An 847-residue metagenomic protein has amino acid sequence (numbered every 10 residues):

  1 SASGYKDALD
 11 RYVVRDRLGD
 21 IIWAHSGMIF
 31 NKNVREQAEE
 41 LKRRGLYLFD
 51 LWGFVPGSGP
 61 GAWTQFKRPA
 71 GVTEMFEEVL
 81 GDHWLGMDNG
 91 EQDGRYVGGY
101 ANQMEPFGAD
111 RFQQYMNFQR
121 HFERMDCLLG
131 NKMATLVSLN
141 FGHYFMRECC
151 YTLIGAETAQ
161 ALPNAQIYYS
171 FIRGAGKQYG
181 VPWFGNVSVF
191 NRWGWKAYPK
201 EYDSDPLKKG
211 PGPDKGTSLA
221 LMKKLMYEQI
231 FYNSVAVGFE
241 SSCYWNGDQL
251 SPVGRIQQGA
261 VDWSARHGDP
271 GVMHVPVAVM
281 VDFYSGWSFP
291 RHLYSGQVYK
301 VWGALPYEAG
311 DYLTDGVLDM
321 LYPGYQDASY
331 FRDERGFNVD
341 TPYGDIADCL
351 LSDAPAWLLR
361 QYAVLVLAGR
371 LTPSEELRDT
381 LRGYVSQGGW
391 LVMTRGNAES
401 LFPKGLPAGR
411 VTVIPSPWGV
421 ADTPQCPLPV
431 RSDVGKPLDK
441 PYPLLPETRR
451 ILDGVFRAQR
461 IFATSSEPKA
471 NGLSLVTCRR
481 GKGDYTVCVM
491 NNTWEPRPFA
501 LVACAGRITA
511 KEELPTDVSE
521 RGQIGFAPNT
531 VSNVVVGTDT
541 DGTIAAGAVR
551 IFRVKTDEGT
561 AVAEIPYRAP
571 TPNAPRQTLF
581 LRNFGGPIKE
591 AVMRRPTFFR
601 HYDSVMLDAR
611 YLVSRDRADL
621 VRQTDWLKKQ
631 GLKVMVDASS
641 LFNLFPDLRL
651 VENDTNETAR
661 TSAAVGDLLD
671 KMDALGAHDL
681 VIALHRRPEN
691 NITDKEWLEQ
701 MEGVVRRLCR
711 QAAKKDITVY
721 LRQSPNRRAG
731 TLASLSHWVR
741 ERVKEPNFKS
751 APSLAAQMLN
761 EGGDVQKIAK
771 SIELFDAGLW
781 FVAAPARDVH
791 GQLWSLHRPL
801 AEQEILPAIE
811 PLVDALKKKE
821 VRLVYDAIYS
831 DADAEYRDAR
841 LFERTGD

Functional and structural regions predicted by a protein language model:
S1, R255-Y362: Aromatic-Pro/Gly-enriched surface loop or interdomain linker that acts as a lid/target-recognition segment
S1-L51, K223-A236, F584-Y611, L668-H678 (+1 more regions): Catalytic domains of carbohydrate-active enzymes, especially glycoside hydrolases
S1-N117, L139-A161, V187-P199, D205 (+2 more regions): Aromatic-lined carbohydrate-binding surfaces of glycoside hydrolases
K6-D10, D16, N31-R35, E39-K42 (+4 more regions): Helical hinge/lid and interdomain linker segments adjacent to catalytic or ligand-binding clefts that mediate domain
A38-W63, R600-Q700, A756-Q757, A784-V789 (+2 more regions): Structural motif corresponding to the early beta-alpha repeats
A70, E74-W84, G98-R124, D647-S750 (+4 more regions): Active-site acidic/histidine proton-transfer and metal-coordination neighborhood in alpha/beta enzyme cores
R360, A368-A569: A conserved amphipathic helix/loop scaffold that creates a polar/acidic microenvironment used either to coordinate
P572-P575, A591-P596, L732-F748, P752 (+1 more regions): Histidine-acidic metal/acid-base catalytic patches
